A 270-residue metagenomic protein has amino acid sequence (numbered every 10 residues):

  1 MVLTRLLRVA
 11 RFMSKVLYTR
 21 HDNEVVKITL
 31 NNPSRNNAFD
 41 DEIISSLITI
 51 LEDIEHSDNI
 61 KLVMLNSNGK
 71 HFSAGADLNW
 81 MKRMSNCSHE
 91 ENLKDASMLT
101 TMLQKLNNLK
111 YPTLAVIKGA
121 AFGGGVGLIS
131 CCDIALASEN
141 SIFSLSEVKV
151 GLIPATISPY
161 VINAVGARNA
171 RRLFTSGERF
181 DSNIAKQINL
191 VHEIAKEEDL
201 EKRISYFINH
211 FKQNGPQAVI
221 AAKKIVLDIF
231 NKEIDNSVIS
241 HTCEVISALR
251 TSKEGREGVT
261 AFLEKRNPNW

Functional and structural regions predicted by a protein language model:
M1-N68, Q104: Conserved CoA-thioester-binding segment of acyl-CoA-metabolizing enzymes
F12-N31, R179-F211, I220-F230, G258 (+1 more regions): Amphipathic alpha-helical segments at domain termini/boundaries
I28, N32, L47, L65 (+6 more regions): Terminal peptide-recognition signature
E42-S46, M98, K105, R203 (+4 more regions): Charged catalytic carboxylate motif
I48, N59, S67-M102, A121 (+1 more regions): Glycine- (often His-adjacent) and acidic-residue-rich active-site loop that binds/positions the CoA thioester
S57, L109, K265: Acidic-histidine catalytic/liganding microenvironments
Q104-P216: Crotonase-fold acyl-CoA enzyme core
L173-F174, I225, I229-F230, E244-R250: Helix-loop "lid/cap" segments that line or gate small-molecule binding pockets
